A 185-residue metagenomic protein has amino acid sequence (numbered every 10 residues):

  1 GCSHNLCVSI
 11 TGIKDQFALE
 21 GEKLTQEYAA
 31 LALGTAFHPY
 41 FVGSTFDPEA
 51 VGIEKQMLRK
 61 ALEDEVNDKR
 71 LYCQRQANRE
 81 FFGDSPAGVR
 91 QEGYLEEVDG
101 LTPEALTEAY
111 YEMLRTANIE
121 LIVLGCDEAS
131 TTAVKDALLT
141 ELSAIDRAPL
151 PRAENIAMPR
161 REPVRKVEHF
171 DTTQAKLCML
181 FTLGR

Functional and structural regions predicted by a protein language model:
G1-L150: Charge-rich, well-structured scaffold segments of protease-associated domains
N118, R147-R185: His/Glu-based metal-binding/catalytic segments typifying zinc-dependent metallopeptidases
